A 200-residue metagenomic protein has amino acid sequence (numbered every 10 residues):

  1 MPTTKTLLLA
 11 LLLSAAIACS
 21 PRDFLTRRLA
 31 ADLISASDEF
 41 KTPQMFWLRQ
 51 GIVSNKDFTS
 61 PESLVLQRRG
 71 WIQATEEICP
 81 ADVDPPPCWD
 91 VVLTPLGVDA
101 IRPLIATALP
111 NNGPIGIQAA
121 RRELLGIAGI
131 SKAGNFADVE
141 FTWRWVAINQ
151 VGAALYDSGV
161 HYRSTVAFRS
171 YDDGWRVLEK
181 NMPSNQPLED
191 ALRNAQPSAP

Functional and structural regions predicted by a protein language model:
M1-L8: Bacterial N-terminal signal peptides that target proteins for export
A15-A18: C-terminal motif of bacterial Sec signal peptides marking the signal peptidase cleavage site
S20-D23: Bacterial signal peptide processing site
R27-L48: Post-signal peptide N-terminal segment of mature Sec-exported envelope proteins
A30, F58-E62, T94: Stable alpha-helical elements in mature extracytoplasmic
F58-Q73: Basic amphipathic alpha-helical segments that dock to polyanions
I78-P103: Short, cationic-aromatic polyanion-contact patches
G97, I101-P200: Low-complexity, intrinsically disordered terminal/linker segments enriched in charged and Gly/Pro repeats
